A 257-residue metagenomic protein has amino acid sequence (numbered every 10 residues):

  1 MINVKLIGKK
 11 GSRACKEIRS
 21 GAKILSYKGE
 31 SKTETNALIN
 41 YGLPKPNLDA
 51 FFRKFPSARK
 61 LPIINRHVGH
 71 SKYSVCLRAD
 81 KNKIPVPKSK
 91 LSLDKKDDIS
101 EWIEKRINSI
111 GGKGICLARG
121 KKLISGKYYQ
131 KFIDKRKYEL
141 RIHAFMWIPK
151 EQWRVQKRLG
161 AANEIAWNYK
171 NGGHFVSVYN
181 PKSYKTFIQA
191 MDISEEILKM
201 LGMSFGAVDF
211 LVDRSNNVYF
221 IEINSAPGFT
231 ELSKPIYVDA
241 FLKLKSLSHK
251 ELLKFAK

Functional and structural regions predicted by a protein language model:
I2-D98: Conserved N-proximal alpha/beta basic substrate-recognition cap immediately N-terminal to, or forming the N-lobe
I39-Y41, E104-K105, Q130: Redox-cofactor binding/interface segments in oxidoreductases and associated redox assembly factors
L43-K45, I107-S109, A226: Short glycine-rich anion-binding loops that position phosphate/pyrophosphate groups of nucleotides and phosphorylated
D98-E104: Acidic/histidine-enriched active-site and ligand-binding environments that engage anionic O-linkages
W102, E151-R154, Y219-E222: Protein kinase-like catalytic core scaffold
N108-T186: Phosphate-binding site of ATP-dependent enzymes
G172-V212: Glycine/small-residue-rich hydrophobic helix-like segments
Y184-K185, K199-F205, V212-K257: C-terminal active-site "lid" helix and adjoining low-complexity regulatory extension at the edge of ATP-using catalytic
